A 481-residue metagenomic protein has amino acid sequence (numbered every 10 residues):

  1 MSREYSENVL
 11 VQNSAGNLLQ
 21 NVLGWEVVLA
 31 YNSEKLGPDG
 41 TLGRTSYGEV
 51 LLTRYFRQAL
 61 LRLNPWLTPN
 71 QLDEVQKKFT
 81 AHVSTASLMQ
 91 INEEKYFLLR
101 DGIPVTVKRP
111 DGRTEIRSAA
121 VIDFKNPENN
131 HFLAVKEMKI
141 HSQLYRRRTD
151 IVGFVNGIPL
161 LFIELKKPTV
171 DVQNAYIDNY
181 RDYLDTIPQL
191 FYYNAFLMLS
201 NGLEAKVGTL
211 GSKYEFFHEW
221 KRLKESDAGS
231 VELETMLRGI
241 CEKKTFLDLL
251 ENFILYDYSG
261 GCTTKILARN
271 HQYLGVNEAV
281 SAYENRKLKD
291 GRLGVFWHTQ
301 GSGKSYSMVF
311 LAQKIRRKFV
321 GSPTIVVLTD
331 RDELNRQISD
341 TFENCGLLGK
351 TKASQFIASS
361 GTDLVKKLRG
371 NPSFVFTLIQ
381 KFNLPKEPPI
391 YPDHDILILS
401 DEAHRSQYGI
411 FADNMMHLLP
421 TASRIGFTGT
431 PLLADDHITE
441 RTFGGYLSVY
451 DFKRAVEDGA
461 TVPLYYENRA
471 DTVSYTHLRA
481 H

Functional and structural regions predicted by a protein language model:
S2-T324, E333-L348, N371-F374, Q380 (+1 more regions): ATP-dependent helicase/translocase motor core
P168-V170, L203-K206, D332-L334, K381-N383 (+3 more regions): Conserved nucleotide-binding/hydrolysis micro-motifs of P-loop NTPases
G346-G361: Conserved RecA-like helicase motor-core motifs
T362-F374: Conserved motor-coupling elements within RecA-like helicase/translocase cores
F374-L399, S406-D413: Conserved RecA-like ASCE ATPase "motif II neighborhood" in helicase/translocase motors
G409-T461: Post-DEXD/H (motif II) to motif III coupling segment of the RecA-like Helicase ATP-binding lobe
K453-Y475: Conserved coupling/interface region of RecA-like P-loop/ASCE motor cores
T476-H481: Conserved small/polar residues in nucleotide/adenosyl-binding loops
